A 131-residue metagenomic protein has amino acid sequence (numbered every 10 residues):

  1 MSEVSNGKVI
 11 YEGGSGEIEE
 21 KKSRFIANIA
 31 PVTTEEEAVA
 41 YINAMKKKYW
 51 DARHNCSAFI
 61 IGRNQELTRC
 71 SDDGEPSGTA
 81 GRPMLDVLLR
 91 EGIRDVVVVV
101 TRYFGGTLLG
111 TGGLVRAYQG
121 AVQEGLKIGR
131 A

Functional and structural regions predicted by a protein language model:
M1-T79: C-terminal regulatory domains involved in ligand/effector binding and gene-expression control
A80-K127: Active-site beta-strand/loop microenvironment that shapes enzyme catalytic pockets
A131: Conserved small/polar residues in nucleotide/adenosyl-binding loops
